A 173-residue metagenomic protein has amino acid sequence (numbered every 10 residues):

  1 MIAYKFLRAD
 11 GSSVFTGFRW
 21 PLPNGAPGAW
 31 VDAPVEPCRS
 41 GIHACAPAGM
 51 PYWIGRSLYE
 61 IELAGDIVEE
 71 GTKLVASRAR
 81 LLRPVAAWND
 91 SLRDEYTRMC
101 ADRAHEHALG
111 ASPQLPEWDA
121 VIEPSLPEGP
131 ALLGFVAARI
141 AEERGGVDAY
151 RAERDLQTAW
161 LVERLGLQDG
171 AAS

Functional and structural regions predicted by a protein language model:
M1-S173: Short, glycine-biased loop/turn motifs at secondary-structure junctions and in low-complexity Ser/Thr/Pro-rich termini
